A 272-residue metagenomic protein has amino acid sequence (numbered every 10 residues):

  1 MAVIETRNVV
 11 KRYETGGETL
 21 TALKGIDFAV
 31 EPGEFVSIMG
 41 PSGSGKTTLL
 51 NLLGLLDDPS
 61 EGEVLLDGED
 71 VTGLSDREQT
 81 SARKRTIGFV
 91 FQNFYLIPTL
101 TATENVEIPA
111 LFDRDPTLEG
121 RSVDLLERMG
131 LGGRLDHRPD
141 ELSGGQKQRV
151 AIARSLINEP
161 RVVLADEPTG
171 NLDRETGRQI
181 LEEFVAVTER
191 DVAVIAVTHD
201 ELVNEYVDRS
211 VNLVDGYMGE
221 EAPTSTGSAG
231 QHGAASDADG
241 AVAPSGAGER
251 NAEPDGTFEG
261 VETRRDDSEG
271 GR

Functional and structural regions predicted by a protein language model:
G17-L20, V71-G88, E189: ABC ATPase NBD coupling module
G62-D70: Conserved ABC transporter NBD signature motif
L100-I108: Short coil-to-helix segment of the ABC ATPase nucleotide-binding domain corresponding to the Q-loop/switch region
R138-Q148: Conserved ABC ATPase signature
I152: Hydrophobic anchor residue at the start of the ABC signature
E159: Conserved catalytic motifs of ABC-family nucleotide-binding domains
V163-D166: Catalytic Walker B motif of ABC-type/P-loop ATPase nucleotide-binding domains
